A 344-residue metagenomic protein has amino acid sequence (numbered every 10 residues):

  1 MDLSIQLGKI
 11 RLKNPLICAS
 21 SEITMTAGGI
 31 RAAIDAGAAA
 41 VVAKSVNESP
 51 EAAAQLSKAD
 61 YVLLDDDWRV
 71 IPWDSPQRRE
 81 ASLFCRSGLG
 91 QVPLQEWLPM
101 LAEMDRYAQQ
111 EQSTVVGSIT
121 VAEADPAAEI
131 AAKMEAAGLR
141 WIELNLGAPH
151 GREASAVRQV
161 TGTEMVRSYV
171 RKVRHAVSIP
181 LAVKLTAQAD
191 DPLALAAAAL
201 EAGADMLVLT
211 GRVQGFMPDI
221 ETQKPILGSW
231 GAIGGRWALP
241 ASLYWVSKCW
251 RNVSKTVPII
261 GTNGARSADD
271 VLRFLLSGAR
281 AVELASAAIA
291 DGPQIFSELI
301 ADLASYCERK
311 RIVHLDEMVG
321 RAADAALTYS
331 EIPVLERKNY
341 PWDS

Functional and structural regions predicted by a protein language model:
D2-Q6, A27-Q109: Glycine-rich, positively charged N-terminal anion/phosphate-binding segment
L16-S20, V41-K44, V115-I119, I142-L144 (+5 more regions): Hydrophobic faces of well-ordered beta-strands that scaffold small-molecule active sites in alpha/beta enzyme cores
A27-A33, D125-A136, A189-A202, C249-K255 (+1 more regions): Catalytic cores of alpha/beta
A43-S49, E143-H150, A202, M206-F216 (+2 more regions): Glycine-rich phosphate-binding active-site loops on the catalytic face of alpha/beta enzymes
P50-W68, M217-G234, A287-I312: C-terminal helical cap(s) of enzyme catalytic domains, especially alpha/beta-barrels
D67-T163: Active-site beta->alpha loop and helix N-cap motifs at the rims of alpha/beta catalytic domains
S82-Q91, A148-M165, L195-K255: Glycine/Thr-rich beta-alpha phosphate-binding loop at enzyme active sites
I233-T256, A268-S344: Alpha/beta catalytic cores of nucleotide-metabolism and tRNA/nucleoside-modifying enzymes
